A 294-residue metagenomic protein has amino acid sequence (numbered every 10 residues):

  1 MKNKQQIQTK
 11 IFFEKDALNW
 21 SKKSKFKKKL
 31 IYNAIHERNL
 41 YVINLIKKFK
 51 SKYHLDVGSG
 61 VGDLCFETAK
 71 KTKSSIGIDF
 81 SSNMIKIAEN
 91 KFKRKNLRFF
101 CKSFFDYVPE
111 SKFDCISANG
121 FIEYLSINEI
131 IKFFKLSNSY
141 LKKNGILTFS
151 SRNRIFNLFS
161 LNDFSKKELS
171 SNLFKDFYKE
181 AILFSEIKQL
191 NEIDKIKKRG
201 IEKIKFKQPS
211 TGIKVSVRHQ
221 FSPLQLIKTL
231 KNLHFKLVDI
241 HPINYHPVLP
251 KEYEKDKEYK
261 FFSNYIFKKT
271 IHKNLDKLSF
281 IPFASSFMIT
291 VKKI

Functional and structural regions predicted by a protein language model:
M1-F49: Conserved class I S-adenosyl-L-methionine
K52-G58: Conserved class I S-adenosyl-L-methionine
D63-L97, C101-F105: Class I SAM-dependent methyltransferase SAM/SAH-binding core
S117: A conserved beta-strand element that flanks and buttresses the S-adenosyl-L-methionine
I131-K143: A short glycine-rich, Lys/Arg-flanked "PGG" loop and its adjoining helix->strand segment in the class I
T148-F184: Conserved class I S-adenosyl-L-methionine
N162-K166, I193-S216: Short, glycine-/aromatic-enriched active-site segment of Class I SAM-dependent methyltransferases
K205-R218, P223-K228, D239-I294: A C-terminal cap/extension of S-adenosyl-L-methionine-dependent methyltransferases that defines the acceptor-substrate
